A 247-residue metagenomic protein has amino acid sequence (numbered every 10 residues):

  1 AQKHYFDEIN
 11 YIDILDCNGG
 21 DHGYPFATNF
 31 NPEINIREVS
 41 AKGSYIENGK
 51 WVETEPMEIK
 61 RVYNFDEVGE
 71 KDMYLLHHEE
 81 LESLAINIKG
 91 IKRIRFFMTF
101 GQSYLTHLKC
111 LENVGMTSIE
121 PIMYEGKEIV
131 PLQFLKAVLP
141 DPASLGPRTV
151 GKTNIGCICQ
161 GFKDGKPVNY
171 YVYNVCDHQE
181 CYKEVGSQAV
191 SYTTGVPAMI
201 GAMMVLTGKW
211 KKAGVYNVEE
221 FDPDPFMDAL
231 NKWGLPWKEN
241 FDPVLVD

Functional and structural regions predicted by a protein language model:
Q2-D247: C-terminal catalytic/substrate-binding lobe primarily of soluble NAD(P)-dependent oxidoreductases
